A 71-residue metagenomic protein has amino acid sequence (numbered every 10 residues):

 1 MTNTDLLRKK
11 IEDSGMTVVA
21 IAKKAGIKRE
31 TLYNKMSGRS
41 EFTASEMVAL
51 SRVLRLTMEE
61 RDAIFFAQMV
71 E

Functional and structural regions predicted by a protein language model:
M1-T17: A short, Lys/Arg-rich alpha-helix, primarily the initiator
K9, S14, E60-E71: Short, charged recognition helix plus adjacent turn of helix-turn-helix-like nucleic-acid-binding domains
D13, K24, V53: Residues within the alpha-helical elements of helix-turn-helix
V19, E30, E59: Key DNA-contact positions within bacterial/archaeal DNA-binding proteins
I21-A22, L50: Short alpha-helical "recognition helix" segments of helix-turn-helix
I27-E41: Recognition helix of helix-turn-helix/homeodomain-like DNA-binding domains that insert into the DNA major groove
S45-E60: DNA major-groove recognition helix of helix-turn-helix/homeodomain DNA-binding modules
